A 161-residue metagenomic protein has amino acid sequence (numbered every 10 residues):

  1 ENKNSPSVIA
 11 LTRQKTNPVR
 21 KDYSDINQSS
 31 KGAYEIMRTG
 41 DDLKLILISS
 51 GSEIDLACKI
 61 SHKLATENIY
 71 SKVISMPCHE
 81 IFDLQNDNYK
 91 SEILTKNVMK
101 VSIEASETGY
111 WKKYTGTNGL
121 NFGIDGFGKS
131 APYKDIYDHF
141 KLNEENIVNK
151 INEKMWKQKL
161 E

Functional and structural regions predicted by a protein language model:
E1-E161: Thiamine diphosphate
